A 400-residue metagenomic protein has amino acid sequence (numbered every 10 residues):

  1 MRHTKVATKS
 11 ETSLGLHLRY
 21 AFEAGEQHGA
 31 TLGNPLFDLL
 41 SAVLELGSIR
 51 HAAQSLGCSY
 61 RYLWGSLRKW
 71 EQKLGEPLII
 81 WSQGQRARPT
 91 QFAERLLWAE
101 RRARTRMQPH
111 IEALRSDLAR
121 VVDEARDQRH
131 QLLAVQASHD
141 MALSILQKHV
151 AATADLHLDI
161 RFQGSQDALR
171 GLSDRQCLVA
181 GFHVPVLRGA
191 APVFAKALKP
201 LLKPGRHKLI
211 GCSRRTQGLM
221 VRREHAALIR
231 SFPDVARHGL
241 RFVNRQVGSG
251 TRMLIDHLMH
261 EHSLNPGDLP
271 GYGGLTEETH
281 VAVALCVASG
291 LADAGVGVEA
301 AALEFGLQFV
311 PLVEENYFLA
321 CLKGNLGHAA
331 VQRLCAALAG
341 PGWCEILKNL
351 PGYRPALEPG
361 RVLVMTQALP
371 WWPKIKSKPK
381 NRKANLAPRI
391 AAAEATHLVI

Functional and structural regions predicted by a protein language model:
M1-Q176, K196, P200-H207, F232 (+2 more regions): N-terminal hydrophobic or amphipathic helices and topogenic motifs
G33-L36, K203-G218, L307-A336, P359-L363: Periplasmic-binding protein-like
R129-S138, P233-H257: Short loop->beta-strand "edge-of-pocket" segments that line small-molecule binding or catalytic clefts across diverse
H157-G164, R245, N265-H280: Short beta-strand-to-loop elements that line the ligand-binding cleft of bilobed periplasmic-binding protein-like
Q166-A180, V184-P185, T276-L291: Short helices/loops that flank or line small-molecule/ion binding pockets
V179-Q217: Acidic, polar ligand-binding/catalytic clefts
H183-L198, A284-V313: A ligand-binding cleft/hinge motif common to bilobed small-molecule-binding domains
C212, V221-F242: Flexible hinge/capping segments at coil-to-helix
